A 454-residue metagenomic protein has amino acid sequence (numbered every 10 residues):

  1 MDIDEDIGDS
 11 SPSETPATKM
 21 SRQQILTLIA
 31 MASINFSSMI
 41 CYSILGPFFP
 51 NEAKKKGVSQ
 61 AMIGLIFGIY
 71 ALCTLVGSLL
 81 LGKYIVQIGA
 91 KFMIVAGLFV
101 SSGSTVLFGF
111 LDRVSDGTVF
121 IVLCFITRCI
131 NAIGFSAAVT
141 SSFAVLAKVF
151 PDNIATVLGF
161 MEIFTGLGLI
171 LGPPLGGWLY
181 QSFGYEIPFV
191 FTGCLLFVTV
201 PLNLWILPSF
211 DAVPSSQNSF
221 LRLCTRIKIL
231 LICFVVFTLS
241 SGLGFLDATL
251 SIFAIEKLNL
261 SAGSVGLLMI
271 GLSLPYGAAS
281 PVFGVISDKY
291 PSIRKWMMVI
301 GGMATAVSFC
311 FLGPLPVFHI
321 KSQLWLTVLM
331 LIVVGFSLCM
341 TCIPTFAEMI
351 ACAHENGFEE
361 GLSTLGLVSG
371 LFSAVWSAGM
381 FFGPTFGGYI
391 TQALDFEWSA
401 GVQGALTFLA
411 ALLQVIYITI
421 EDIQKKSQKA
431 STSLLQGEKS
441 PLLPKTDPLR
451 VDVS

Functional and structural regions predicted by a protein language model:
L45-P47, L230-M269: Extracytoplasmic gate region of multi-pass secondary transporters
A71-L79, L169-I170, S273-G277, P281 (+1 more regions): Residue-level signature of mid-helix packing/kink "hotspots" within the transmembrane helices of 12-pass Major
V76-S115: Conserved MFS/SLC helix-loop-helix module at the cytosolic interface between two early adjacent transmembrane helices
G77-G89, Y180, S280-S292: Helix-to-loop junctions at the C-terminal end of transmembrane segments in multipass secondary transporters
Q87-L98, K289-G302: Cytoplasmic membrane-interface "Motif A"-like loop-to-helix N-cap segments of 12-TM Major Facilitator Superfamily
F99-G117, M303-K321: C-terminal ends and interior cores of transmembrane alpha-helices in multi-pass membrane transporters/permeases
V119-A137, F237, Q323-T341: Hydrophobic core of transmembrane alpha-helices in multi-pass small-molecule transporters, especially MFS/SLC-type
F125-T165: Cytoplasmic helix-loop-helix junction between adjacent transmembrane helices in 12-TM secondary transporters
